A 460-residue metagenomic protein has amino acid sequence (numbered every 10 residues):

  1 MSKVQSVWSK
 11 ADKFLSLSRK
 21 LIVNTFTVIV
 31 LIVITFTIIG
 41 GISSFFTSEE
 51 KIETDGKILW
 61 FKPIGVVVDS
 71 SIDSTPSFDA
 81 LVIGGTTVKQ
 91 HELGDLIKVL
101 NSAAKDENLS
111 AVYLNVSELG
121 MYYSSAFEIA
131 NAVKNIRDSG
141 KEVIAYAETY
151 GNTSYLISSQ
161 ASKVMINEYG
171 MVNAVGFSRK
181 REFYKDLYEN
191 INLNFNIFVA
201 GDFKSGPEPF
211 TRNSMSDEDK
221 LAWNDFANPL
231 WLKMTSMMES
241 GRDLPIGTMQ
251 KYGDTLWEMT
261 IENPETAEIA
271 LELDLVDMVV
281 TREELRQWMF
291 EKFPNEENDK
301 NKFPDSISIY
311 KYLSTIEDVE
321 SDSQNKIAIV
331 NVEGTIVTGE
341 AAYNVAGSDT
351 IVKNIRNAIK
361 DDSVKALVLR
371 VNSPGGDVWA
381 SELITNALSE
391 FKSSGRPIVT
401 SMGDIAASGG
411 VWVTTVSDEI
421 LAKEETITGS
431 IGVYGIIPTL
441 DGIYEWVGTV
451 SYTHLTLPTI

Functional and structural regions predicted by a protein language model:
S2-E258, P264, R286, F290-T400 (+1 more regions): Small-residue-centered hinge/linker elements
I166, V276-T281: Short acidic-hydrophobic, aromatic-tinged amphipathic segments that line or gate anion-handling sites
A267: Internal gly/pro-rich beta-alpha loop/helix module that stabilizes soluble enzyme cofactors or their anionic handles
A270: Short, contiguous alpha-helical
T456-I460: A short, hydrophobic C-terminal helix/tail in secreted or cell-surface proteins
